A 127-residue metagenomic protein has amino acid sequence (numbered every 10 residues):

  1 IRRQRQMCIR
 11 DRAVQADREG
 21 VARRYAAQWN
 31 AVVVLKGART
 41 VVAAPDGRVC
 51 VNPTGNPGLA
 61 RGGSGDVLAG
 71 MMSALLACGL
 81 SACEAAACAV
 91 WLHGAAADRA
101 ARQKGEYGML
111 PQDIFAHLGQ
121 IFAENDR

Functional and structural regions predicted by a protein language model:
I1-I9: Single conserved hydrophobic/aromatic residue that forms the stacking wall/gate of nucleotide- or nucleobase-binding
R10-R18, G79-E84, G105-M109: Short, charged, surface-exposed loops that flank catalytic or proteolytic processing sites
Q15, G47, L59, G79-L80 (+3 more regions): N-terminal loops that bind phosphate or other acidic moieties and the adjacent beta-alpha structural core
E19-G58: Conserved phosphate-donor
G20-R23, C50, A69-G70, C83 (+1 more regions): Feature representing long, continuous alpha-helical segments
N52-L59, A69, S73, D98-Y107: Short beta-alpha connecting loops at secondary-structure transitions that line or flank enzyme active sites
R61-L92: Short, small-residue alpha-helix embedded
A95-R127: Charged C-terminal helix
